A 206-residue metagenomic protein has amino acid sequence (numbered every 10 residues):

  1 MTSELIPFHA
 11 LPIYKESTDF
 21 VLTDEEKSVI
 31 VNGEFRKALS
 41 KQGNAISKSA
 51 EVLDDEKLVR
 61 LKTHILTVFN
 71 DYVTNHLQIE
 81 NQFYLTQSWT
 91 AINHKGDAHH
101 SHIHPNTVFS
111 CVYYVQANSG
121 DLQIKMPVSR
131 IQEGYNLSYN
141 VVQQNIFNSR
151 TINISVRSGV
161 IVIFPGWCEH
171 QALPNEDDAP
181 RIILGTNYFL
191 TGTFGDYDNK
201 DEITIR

Functional and structural regions predicted by a protein language model:
M1-N81, W89, A98, E202-R206: Non-heme Fe(II)/2-oxoglutarate
S17, W89-A91, V112, Q123-K125 (+2 more regions): Residues in well-ordered beta-strands of folded domains
K27, N175, G195-D198: Short conserved micro-motifs at the rims of enzyme active sites and ligand-binding pockets
Y84-S88, T107-F109, G120, P180: A generic structural signal for short beta-strands and their flanking turns/coil linkers
N93-I163, L190-E202: Catalytic core of non-heme Fe(II) oxygenases with the double-stranded beta-helix
H99-H102, H170-D177: Short beta-strand His + acidic residue motifs that chelate non-heme Fe in jelly-roll/DSBH and cupin folds
D178-Y188: A short alpha/beta connector and helix-capping loop motif
